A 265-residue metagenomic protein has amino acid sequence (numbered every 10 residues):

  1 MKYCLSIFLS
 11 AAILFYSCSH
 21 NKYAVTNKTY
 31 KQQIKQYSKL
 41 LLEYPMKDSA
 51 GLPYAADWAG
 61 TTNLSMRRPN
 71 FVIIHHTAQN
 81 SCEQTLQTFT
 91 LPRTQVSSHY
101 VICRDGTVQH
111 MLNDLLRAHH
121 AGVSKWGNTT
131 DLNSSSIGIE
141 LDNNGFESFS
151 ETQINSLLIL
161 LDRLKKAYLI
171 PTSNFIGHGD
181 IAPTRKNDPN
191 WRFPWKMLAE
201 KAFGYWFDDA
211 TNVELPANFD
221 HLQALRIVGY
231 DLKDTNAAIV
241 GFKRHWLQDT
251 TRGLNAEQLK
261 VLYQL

Functional and structural regions predicted by a protein language model:
M1-V25: Bacterial Sec-dependent N-terminal signal peptides
S6, T130-L132, Q258-L259: Juxtamembrane/interface motifs at transmembrane-helix termini
C18-Q32, S150-K233, A237-L265: Basic/polar, cationic surfaces and motifs that engage anionic cell-wall and phosphate/carboxylate ligands
T26-I170: Active-site-adjacent loop/helix surface patches within enzyme catalytic domains that shape the substrate-binding cleft
